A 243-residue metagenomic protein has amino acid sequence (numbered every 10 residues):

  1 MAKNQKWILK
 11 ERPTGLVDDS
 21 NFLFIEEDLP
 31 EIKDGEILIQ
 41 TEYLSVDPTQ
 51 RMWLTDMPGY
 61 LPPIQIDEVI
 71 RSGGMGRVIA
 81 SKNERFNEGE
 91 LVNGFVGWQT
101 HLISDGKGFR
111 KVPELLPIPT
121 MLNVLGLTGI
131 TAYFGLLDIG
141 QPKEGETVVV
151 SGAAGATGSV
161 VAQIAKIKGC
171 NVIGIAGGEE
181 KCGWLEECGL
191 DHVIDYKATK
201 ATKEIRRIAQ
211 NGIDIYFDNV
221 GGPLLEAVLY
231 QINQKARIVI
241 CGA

Functional and structural regions predicted by a protein language model:
L29-V46, T55-W98: Glycine-rich beta-strand-centered segment in the early N-terminal region that forms part of a ligand/cofactor-binding
G35, R206-I215: A short acidic, Gly/Pro-enriched loop at the edge of an enzyme's catalytic core that lines a small-molecule cofactor
I70-R77, N87-G152: NAD(P)H dinucleotide-binding glycine-rich loop of Rossmann-like/cofactor-binding domains, especially the beta1-alpha1
L91, T147, N171, A236-I238: Short glycine-centered segments of the SAM/dcSAM-binding site in methyltransferase folds
N93, V149, I194, D214-F217: N-terminal Rossmann-like NAD(P) cofactor-binding module of classical short-chain dehydrogenase/reductase
N123-T199, K203: Mid-domain Rossmann-like dinucleotide-binding core that forms the NAD(H)/NADP(H) cofactor-binding site
P223-A243: Glycine-rich phosphate-binding loop and adjacent beta-alpha segment of Rossmann(oid) nucleotide-cofactor-binding
